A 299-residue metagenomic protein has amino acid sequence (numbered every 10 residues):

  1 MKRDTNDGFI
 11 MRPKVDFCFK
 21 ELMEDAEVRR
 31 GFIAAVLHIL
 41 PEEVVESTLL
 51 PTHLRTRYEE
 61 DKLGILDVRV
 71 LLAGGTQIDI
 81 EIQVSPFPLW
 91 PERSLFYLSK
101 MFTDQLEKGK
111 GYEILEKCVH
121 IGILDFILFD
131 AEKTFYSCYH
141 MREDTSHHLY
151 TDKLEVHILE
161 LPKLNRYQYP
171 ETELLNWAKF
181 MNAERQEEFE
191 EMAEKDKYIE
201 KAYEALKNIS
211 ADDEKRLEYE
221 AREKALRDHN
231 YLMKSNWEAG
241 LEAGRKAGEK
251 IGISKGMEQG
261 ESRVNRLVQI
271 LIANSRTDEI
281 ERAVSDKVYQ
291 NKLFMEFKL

Functional and structural regions predicted by a protein language model:
M1-L299: Elongated, amphipathic alpha-helical interaction scaffolds
